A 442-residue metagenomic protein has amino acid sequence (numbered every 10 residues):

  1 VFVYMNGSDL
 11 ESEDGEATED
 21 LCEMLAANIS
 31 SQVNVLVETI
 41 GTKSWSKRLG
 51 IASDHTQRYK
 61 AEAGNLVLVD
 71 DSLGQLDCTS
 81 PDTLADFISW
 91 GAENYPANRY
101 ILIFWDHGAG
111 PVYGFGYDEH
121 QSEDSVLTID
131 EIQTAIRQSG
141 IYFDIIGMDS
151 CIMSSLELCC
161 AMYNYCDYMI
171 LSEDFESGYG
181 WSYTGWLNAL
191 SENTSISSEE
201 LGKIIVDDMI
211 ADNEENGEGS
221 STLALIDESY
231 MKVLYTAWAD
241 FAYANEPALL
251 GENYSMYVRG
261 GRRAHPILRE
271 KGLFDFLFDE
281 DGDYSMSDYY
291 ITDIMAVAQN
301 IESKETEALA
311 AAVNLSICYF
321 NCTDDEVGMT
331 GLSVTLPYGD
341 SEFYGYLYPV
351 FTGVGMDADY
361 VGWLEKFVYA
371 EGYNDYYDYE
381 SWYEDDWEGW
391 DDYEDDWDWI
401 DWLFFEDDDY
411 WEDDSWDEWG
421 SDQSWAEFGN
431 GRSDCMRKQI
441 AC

Functional and structural regions predicted by a protein language model:
V1-P96: N-terminal extension/subdomain marker
Y4, E38, I103-D106, T335: Short beta-strand segments
Y4-S8, H107, C151: Short strand-loop junctions, especially beta-strand C-caps/beta-turns that link beta-sheets to coils or alpha-helices
S30-V35, Y95-I101, G140-I145, N164-M169: Loop/turn elements at helix/coil->beta-strand transitions in domains of secreted/extracellular proteins
G91-P111: Active-site groove signature of glycoside hydrolases
G108-G110, F115-C442: Terminal, contiguous helix-loop blocks that mediate binding/assembly
